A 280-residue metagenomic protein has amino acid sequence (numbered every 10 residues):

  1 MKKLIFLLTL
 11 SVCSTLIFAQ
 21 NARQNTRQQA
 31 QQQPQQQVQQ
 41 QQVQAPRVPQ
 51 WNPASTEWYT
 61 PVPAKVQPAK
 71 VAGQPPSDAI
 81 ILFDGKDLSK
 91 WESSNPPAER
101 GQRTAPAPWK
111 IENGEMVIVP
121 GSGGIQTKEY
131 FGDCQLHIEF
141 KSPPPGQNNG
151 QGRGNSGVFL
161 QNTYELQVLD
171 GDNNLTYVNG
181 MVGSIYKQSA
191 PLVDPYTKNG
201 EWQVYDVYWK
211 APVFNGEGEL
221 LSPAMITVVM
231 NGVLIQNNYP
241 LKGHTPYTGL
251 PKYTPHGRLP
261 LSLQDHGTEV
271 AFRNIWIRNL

Functional and structural regions predicted by a protein language model:
M1-Q24, Q33: Bacterial Sec-dependent N-terminal signal peptides
N21-L280: Carbohydrate-interacting regions of secretory-pathway proteins
